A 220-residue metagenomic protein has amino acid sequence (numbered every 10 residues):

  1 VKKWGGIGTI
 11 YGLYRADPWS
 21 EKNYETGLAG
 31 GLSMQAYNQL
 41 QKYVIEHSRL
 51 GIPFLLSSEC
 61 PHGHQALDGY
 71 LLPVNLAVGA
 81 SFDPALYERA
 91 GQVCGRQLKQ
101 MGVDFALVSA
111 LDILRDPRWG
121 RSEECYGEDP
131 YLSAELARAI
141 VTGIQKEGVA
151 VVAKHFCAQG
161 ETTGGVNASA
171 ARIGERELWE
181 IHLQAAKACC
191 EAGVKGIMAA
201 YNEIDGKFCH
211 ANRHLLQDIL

Functional and structural regions predicted by a protein language model:
V1-L220: Glycoside hydrolase catalytic-domain context in secreted enzymes
